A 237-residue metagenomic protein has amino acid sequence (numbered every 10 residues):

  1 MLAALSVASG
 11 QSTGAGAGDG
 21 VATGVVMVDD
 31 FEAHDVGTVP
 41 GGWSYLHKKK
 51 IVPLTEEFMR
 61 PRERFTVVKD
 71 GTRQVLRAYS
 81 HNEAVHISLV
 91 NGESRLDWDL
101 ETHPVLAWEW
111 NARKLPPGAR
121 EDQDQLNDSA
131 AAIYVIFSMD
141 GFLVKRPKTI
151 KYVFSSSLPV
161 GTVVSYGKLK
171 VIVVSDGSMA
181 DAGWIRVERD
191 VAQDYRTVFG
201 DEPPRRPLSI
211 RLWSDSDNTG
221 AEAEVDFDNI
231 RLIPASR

Functional and structural regions predicted by a protein language model:
Q11-E56: Extracellular carbohydrate-recognition regions
F31, I210, D228-L232: Extracellular beta-strand elements of beta-rich domains used for carbohydrate recognition/degradation or cell-matrix
P61-I87: Short carbohydrate-recognition loop motifs
G92-L106, S178-D181, P203: Extracellular/lumenal carbohydrate-interaction signature centered on repeated Trp-anchored short motifs
E109-L115, S138, A192, D215: Solvent-exposed strand-to-loop "edge" motifs in beta-rich extracellular domains
Q123-L143: Short edge-strand/loop segments of extracellular domains
D128-I133, K168-V171, G177, D181-E224: Extracellular beta-strand ligand-recognition surfaces/modules
I136-S156: Glycan-recognition/cleft segments
